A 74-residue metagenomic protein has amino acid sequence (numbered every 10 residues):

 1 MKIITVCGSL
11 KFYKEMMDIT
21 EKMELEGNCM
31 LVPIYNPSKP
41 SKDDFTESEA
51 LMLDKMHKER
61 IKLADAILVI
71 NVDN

Functional and structural regions predicted by a protein language model:
M1-N74: Conserved catalytic or regulatory cores that recognize and/or transform ribose-phosphate-containing ligands
